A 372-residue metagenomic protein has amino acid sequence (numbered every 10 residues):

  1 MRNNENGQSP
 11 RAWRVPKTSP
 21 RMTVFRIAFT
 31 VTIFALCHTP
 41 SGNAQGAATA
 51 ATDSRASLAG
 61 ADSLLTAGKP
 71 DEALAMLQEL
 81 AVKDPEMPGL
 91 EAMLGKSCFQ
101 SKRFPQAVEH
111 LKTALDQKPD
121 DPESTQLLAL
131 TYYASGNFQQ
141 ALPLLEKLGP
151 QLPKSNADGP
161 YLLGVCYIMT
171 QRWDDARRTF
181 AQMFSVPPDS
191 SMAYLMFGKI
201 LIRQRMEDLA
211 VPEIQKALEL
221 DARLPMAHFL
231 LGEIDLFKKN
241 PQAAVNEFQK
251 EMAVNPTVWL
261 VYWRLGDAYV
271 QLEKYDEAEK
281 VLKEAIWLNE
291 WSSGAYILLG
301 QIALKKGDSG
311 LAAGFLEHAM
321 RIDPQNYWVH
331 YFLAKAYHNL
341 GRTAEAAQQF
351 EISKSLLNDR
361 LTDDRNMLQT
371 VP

Functional and structural regions predicted by a protein language model:
D53-E79, K83, Q100, V165 (+1 more regions): Alpha-helical segment of the N-proximal tetratricopeptide repeat
S54, P88-G89, P122-E123, S155-D158 (+7 more regions): Helix-start (N-cap) detector for alpha-helical repeat units in TPR-like alpha-solenoids, especially tetratricopeptide
A67-A75, S101-T113, S135-K147, M169-Q182 (+5 more regions): Structural signature of tandem alpha-helical TPR/SEL1-like repeats, specifically the intra-repeat loop/turn
K83, Q117, P150-L152, V186 (+5 more regions): Structural marker of alpha-solenoid helical repeat scaffolds
M93, L127, Y161-L162, M196 (+4 more regions): Canonical tetratricopeptide repeat
E233, W259-E273, K280-G307: Alpha-helical adaptor scaffolds
Y331-P372: Terminal, low-structured helical/coil segments at or just beyond the last alpha-helical repeat
